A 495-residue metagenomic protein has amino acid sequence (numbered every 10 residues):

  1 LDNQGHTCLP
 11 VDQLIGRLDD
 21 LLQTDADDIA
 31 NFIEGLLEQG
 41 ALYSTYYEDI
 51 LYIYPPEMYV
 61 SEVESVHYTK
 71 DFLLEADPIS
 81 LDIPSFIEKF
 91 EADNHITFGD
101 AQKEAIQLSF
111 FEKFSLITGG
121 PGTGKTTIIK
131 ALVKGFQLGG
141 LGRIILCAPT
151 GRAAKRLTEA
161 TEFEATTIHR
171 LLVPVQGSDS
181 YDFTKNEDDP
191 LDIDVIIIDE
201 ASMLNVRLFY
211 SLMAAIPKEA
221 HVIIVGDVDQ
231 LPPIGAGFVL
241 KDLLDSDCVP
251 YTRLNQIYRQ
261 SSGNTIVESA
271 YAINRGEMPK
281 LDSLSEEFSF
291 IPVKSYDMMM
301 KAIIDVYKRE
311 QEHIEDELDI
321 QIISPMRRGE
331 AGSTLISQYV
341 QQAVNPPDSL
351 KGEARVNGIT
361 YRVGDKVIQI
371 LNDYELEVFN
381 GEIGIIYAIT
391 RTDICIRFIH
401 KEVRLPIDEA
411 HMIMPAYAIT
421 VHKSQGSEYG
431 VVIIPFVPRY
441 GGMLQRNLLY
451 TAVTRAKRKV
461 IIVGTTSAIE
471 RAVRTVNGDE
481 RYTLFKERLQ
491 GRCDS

Functional and structural regions predicted by a protein language model:
G5-L18: Short acidic, hydrophobic short linear motifs in intrinsically disordered regions
D19-D82: Interdomain "pre-motor" coupling segment immediately N-terminal to P-loop NTPase/helicase cores
H95-F111: N-terminal pre-P-loop "Q-motif" helix
F111, A131, G135, G139-G142 (+11 more regions): Conserved helicase motor core of SF1/SF2 NTP-dependent helicases
I117, L146: Hydrophobic anchor at the beta1->P-loop junction of P-loop NTPases
K125: Conserved lysine of the Walker
V228-L376: Conserved helicase motor core of P-loop NTPases
R275, E382-S495: C-terminal accessory regions
